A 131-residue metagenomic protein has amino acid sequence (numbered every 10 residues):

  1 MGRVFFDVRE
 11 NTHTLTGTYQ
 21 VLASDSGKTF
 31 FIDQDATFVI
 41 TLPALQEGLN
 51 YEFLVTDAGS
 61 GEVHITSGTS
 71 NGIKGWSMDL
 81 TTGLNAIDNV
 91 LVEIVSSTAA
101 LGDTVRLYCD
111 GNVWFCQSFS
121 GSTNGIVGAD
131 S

Functional and structural regions predicted by a protein language model:
M1-T18, A129-S131: Short, intrinsically disordered N-terminal pre-domain segments
R3-V4, K28, V113, Q117: Short non-domain terminal segments
E10-T14, G27, L80: A detector of low-complexity, intrinsically disordered, Ser/Thr/Gly/Pro/Ala-rich segments
T16-T18, F31, P43: Serine/threonine-rich, low-complexity intrinsically disordered segments
D25-F31: Short carbohydrate-recognition loop motifs
D33-S131: Acidic, glycine/polar-enriched metal-coordinating patches/loops that mediate binding to polyanionic ligands
